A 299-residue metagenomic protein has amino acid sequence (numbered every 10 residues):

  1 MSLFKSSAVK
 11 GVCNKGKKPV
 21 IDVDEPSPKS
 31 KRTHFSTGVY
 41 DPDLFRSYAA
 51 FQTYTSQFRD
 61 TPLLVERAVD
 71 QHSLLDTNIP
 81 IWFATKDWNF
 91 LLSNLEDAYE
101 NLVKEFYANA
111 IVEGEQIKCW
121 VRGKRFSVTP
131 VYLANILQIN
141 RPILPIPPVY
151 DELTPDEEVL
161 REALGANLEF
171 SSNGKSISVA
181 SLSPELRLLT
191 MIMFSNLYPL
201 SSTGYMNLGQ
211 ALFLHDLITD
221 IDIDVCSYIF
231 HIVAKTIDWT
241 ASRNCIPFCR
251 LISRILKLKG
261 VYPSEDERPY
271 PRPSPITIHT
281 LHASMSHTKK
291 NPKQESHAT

Functional and structural regions predicted by a protein language model:
S2-S296: A structural signal for long, well-ordered, hydrophobic/aromatic- and basic-residue-enriched core segments of folded
